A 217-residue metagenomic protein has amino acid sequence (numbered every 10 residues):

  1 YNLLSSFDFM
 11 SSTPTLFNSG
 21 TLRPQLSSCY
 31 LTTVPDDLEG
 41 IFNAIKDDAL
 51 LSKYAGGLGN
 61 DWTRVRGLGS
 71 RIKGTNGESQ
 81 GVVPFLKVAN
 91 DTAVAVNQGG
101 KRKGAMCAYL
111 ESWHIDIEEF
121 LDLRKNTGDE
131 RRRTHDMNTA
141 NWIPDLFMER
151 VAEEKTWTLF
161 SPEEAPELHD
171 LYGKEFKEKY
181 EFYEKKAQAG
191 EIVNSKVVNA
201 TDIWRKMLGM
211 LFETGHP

Functional and structural regions predicted by a protein language model:
Y1-P217: Extended catalytic cores of very large enzyme megasubunits
